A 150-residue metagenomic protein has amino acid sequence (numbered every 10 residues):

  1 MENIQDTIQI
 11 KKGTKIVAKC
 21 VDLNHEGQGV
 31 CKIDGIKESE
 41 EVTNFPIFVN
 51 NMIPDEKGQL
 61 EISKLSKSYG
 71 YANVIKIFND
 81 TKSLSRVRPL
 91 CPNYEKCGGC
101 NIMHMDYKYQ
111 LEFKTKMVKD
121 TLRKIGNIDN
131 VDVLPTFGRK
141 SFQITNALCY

Functional and structural regions predicted by a protein language model:
M1-Y150: SAM-dependent transferase fold signal centered on methyltransferase-like domains, encompassing both Class I
